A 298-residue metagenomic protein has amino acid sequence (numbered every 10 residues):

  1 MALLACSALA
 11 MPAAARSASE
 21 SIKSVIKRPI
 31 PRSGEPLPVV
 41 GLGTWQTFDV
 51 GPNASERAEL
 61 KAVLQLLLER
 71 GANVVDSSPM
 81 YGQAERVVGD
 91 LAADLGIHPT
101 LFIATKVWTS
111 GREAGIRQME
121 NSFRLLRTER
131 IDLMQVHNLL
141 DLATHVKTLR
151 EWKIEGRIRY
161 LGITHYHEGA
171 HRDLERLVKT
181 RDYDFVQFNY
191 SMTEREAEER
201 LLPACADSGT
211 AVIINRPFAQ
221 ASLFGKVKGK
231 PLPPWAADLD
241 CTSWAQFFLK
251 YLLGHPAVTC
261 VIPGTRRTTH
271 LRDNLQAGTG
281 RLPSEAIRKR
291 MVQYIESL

Functional and structural regions predicted by a protein language model:
M1-S17: N-terminal export signals
P12-G41, N53: C-terminal segment of N-terminal export signals and the immediately downstream linker at the start of the mature
E20, I30, R200-L298: Structured C-terminal cap/extension of enzyme domains
I30, L42, V75, V88 (+8 more regions): Conserved, mostly hydrophobic/aromatic
W45-R57, A104-E113, T164, W235-D238: Active-site mouth loops of central-metabolism enzymes
G51, S110-E196, R200, D207-I213: Glycine/proline-rich, positively charged, aromatic-decorated active-site loop/lid region on the catalytic face
D76-A92: Glycine-rich, proline-tolerant flexible connector loops at the mouths of alpha/beta enzymes
G89-A104: Alpha-helix-loop-beta-strand connector modules within alpha/beta enzyme cores
